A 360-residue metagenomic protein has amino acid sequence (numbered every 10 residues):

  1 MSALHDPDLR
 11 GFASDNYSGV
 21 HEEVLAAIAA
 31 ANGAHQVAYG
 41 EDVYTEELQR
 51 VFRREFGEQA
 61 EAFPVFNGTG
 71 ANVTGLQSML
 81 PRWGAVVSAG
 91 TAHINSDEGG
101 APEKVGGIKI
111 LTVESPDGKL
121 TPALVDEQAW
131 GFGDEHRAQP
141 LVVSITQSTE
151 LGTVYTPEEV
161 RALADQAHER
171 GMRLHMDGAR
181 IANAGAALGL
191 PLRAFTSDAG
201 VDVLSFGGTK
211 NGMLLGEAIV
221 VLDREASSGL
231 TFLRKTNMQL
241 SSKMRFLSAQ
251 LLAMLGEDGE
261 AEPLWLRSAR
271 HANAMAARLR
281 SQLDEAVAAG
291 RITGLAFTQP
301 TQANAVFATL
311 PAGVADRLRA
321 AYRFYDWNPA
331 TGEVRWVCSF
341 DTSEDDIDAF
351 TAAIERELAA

Functional and structural regions predicted by a protein language model:
S2-A321, D326-T342, F350-L358: Conserved PLP-enzyme active-site core in the AAT-like
